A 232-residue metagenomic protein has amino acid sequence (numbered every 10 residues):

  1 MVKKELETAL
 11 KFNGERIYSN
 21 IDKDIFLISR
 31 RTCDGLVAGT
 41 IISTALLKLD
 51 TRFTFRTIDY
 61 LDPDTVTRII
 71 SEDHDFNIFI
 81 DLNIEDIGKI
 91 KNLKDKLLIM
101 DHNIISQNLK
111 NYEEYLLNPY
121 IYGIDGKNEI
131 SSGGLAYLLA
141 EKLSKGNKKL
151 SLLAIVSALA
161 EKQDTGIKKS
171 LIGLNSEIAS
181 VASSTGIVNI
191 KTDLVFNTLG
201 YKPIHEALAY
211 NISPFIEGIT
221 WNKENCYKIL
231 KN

Functional and structural regions predicted by a protein language model:
M1-N232: Replace "Mg2+/Mn2+-dependent" with "divalent metal-dependent
